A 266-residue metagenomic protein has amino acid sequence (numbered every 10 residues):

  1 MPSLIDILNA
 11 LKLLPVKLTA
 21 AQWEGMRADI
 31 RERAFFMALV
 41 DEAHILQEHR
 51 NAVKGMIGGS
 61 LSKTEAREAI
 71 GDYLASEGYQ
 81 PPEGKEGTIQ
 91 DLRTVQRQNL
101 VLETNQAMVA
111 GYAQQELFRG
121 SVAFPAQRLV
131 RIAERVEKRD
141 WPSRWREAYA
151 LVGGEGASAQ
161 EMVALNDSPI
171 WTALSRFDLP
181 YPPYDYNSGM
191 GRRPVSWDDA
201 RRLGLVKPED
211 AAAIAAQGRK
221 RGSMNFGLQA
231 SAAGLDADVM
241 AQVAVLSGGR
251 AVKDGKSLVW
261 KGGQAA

Functional and structural regions predicted by a protein language model:
M1-D185, P194-A266: Domain-core detector
